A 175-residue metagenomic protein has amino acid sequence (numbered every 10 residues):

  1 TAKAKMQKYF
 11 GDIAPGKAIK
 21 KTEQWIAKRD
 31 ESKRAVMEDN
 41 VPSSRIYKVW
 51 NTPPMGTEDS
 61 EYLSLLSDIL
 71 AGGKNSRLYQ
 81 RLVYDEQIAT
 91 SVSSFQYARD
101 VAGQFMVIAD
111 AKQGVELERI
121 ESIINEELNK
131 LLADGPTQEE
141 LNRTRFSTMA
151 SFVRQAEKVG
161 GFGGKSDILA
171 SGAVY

Functional and structural regions predicted by a protein language model:
T1, S43-P54, Q80-Y175: M16 family metallopeptidases and their MPP-like homologs
T1-P54, Q155: An aromatic/glycine/proline-enriched structural segment found at the starts of mature extracellular/organellar domains
K3, Q7, L66-S67, Y79 (+1 more regions): Generic solvent-exposed, charged/amphipathic alpha-helical segments that serve as macromolecular interface scaffolds
F10, L70-K74, N125-L132: Short amphipathic alpha-helical signal-transduction/dimerization elements
V36, P53-T57, L66, L70 (+2 more regions): A general boundary/transition motif marking the beginning of the first structured unit of a protein
K48, E58-L70, R77-Q80: Active/ligand-binding-proximal structured segments within catalytic/core domains that scaffold catalytic residues
K74-N75, Q87: Short Ser/Thr-interspersed hydrophobic loop/turn segments at strand-loop and sheet-helix junctions that line or gate
